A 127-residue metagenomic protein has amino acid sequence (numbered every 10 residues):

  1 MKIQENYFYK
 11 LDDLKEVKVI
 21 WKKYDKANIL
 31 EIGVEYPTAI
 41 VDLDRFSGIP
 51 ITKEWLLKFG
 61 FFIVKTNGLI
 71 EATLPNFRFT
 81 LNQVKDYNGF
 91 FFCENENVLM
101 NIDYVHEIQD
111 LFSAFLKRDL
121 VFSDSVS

Functional and structural regions predicted by a protein language model:
M1-Q4, E54-W55: N-terminal helix-cap/turn-to-beta initiation motif at the start of protein domains
Q4-N6, D12: Loop/turn positions that initiate beta-strands
K15-L30: Short beta-strand-centered aromatic/proline hotspots
A27-V34, N67-P75, N88-N95: Generic recognition of long tandem-repeat/solenoid scaffolds
P37-F62, N101-R118, F122-S125: Intrinsically disordered, low-complexity, charged/polar segments
W55, G60, K85-E94, S125-S127: Non-cytosolic coordination micro-motifs
F59-K85: Amphipathic, interaction-prone secondary-structure segments
F79-D103: Intrinsically disordered, low-complexity regulatory segments enriched in Ser/Thr/Pro and charged residues
